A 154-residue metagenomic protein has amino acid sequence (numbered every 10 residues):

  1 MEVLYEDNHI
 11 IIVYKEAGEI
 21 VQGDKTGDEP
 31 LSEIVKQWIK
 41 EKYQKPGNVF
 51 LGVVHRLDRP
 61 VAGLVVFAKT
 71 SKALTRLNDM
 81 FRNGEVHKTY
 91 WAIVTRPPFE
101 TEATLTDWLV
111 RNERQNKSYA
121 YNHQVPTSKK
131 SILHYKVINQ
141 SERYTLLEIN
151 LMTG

Functional and structural regions predicted by a protein language model:
M1-T153: RNA pseudouridine synthases
